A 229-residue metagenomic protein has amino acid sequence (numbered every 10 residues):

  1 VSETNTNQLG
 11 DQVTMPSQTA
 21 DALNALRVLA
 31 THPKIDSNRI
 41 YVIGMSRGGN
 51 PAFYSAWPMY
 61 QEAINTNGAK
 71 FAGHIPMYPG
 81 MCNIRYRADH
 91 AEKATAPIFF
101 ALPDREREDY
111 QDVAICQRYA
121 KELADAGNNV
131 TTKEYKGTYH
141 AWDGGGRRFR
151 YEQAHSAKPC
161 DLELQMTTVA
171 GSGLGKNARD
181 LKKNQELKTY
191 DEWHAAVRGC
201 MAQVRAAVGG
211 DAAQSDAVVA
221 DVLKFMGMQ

Functional and structural regions predicted by a protein language model:
V1-H32, A196-A207: Serine-hydrolase catalytic machinery in alpha/beta-hydrolase-like enzymes
V1-T4, G80, T138: Short beta-to-alpha linker loops that shape the active-site pocket of alpha/beta-hydrolase fold enzymes
P16-T95, Y110: Primarily recognizes the serine-hydrolase "nucleophile elbow" in alpha/beta-hydrolase and SGNH/GDSL folds
A20-D21, I115, A217, D221: Charged catalytic carboxylate motif
A94, F99-L102, Y135: Short beta-strand/loop motif that positions the catalytic acidic residue of the alpha/beta-hydrolase fold
R107-R118: Conserved alpha/beta-hydrolase "acid-adjacent" motif
C116-G127: Conserved loop-alpha-helix segment in the C-terminal half of the alpha/beta-hydrolase fold that carries the catalytic
N129-Q229: C-terminal catalytic histidine-bearing segment of alpha/beta-hydrolase fold enzymes
